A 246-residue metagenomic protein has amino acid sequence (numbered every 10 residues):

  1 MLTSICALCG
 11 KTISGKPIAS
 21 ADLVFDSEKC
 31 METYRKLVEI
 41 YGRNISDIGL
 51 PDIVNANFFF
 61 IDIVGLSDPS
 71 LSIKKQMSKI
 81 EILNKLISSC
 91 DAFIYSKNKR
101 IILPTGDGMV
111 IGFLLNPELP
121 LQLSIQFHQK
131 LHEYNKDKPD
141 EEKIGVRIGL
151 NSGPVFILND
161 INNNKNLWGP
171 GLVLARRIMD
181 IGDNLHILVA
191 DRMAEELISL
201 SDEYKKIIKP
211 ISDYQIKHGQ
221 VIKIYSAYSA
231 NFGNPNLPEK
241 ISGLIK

Functional and structural regions predicted by a protein language model:
M1-I5, D22-L23: Short metal-coordination and nucleic-acid-contact micro-motifs, chiefly zinc-binding Cys/His arrays
C6-C9, D26: Short cysteine-rich clusters marking metal-coordination/redox-active sites
T12, D22, E28-M31, R35-I48 (+2 more regions): Intrinsically disordered, glycine/charged-rich C-terminal tails and inter-domain linkers that flank nucleotidyl cyclase
P17, K99-P104, D140, K209: Short beta-strand
Y41-Q122: Catalytic NTP-binding/metal-coordinating core of nucleotidyl cyclase/transferase enzymes
S70-I73, L158-N163: Short acidic, glycine/proline-rich loop/turn micro-motifs
I80-K99, V110-I148, S152-P154, P170-M179: Alpha-helical scaffold within the catalytic cores of cyclic-nucleotide enzymes
N163-N166, I187: Catalytic cores and conserved motifs of cyclic dinucleotide signaling enzymes
